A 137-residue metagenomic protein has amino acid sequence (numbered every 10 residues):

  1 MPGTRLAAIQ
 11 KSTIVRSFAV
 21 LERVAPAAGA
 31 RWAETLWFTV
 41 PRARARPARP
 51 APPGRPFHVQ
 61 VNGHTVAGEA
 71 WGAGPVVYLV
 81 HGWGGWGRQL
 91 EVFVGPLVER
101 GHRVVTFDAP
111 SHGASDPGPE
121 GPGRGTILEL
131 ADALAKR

Functional and structural regions predicted by a protein language model:
G3-H58: An N-terminal hydrophobic leader/cap segment in hydrolases
P56-W71: A short loop-to-beta-strand scaffold at the N-terminal edge of the catalytic core in hydrolase folds
W71-V77: Proline/glycine-enriched tight loop/beta-turn segments at coil->beta junctions that connect or precede beta-strands
G74, G82-G85: Active-site glycine-rich loops that stabilize anionic/oxyanionic intermediates across multiple enzyme folds
L79-G82, T106: Structural cue for short, hydrophobic secondary-structure segments
G87, V94-G118: Conserved alpha/beta-hydrolase
P119-R124: Short glycine-enriched, charge-decorated loop/helix-capping segments at active-site entrances that position
L128-R137: Conserved acidic catalytic loop of the alpha/beta-hydrolase fold
